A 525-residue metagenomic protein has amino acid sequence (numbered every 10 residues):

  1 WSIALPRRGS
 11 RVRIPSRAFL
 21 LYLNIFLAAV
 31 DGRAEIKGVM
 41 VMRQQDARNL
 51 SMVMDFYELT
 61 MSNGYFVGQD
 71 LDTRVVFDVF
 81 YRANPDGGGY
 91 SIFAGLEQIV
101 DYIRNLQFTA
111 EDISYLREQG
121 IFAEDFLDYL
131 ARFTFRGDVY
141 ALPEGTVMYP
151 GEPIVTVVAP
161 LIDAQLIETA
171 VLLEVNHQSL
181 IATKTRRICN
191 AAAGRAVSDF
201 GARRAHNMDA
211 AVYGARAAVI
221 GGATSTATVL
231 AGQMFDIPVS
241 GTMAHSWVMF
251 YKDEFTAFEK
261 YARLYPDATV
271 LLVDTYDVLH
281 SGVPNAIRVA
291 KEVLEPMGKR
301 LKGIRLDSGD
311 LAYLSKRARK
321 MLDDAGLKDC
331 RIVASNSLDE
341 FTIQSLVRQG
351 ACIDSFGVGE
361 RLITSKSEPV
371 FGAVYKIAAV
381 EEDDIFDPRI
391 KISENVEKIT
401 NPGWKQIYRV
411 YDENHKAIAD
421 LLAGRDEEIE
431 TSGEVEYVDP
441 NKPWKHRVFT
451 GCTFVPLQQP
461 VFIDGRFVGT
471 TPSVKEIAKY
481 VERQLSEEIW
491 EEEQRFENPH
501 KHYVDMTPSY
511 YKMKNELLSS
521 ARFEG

Functional and structural regions predicted by a protein language model:
A18-V41: Short, Lys/Arg-enriched N-terminal segments with co-localized hydrophobic residues within the first ~10-30 amino acids
V41-R74, A83-P85, I121, L127-R136 (+6 more regions): Buried, small/hydrophobic-residue-enriched core segments of structured protein domains
V41-T73, F77, D86-G88, A325 (+1 more regions): Gly/Ser/Thr/Ala-enriched C-terminal appendages of enzymes
L71, V75-R132: N-terminal, Lys/Arg-enriched amphipathic/low-complexity engagement segments that precede the first folded domain
T242, L294-G303, D329-R331, W490-H500: Flexible, glycine/charged-enriched surface loops at secondary-structure junctions
R305-G309, C330-L338, F356-R361: Glycine-rich beta-strand-to-loop/alpha-helix junction loops that act as flexible
